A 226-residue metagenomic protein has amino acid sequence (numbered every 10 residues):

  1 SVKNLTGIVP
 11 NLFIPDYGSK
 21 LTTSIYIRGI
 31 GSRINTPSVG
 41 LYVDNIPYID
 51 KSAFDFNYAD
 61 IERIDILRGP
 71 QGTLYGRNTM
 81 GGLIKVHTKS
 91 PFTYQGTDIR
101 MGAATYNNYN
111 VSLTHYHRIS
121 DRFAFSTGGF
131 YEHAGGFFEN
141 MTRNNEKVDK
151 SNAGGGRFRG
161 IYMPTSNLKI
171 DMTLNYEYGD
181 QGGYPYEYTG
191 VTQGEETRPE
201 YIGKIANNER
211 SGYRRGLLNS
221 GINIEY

Functional and structural regions predicted by a protein language model:
K3-I46, E62, N223: Extracytoplasmic beta-strand/coil segments of soluble accessory domains associated with Gram-negative outer-membrane
K3-T6, D55, L74, H117: A general structural signal for stabilizing positions within well-ordered secondary structure
N4, Y26-R28, K85, T114 (+2 more regions): Outer-membrane beta-barrel architecture
L12-P15, R33-I34, Y48-D50, P70-L74 (+2 more regions): Short beta-strands and strand-coil junctions in structured, solvent-facing domains, enriched
T23, P37, D50, A59-E62 (+4 more regions): Outer-membrane beta-barrel translocator/receptor signature
D44-P70: Short acidic/polar hinge/loop motifs at secondary-structure boundaries that mediate gating or recognition
N145, S151-Y226: Outer-membrane beta-barrel domain signature, strongest for Gram-negative TonB-dependent receptors and also present
